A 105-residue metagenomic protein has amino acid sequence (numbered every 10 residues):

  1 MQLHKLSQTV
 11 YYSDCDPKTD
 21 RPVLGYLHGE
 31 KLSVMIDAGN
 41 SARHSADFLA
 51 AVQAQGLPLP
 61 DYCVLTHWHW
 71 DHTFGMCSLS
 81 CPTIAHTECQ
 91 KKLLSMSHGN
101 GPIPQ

Functional and structural regions predicted by a protein language model:
Q2-A50: Conserved beta-strand hairpin/beta-sheet module of binuclear metal-dependent hydrolase folds, prominently
K5, K91-Q105: Metallo-beta-lactamase
K5, Y12, L65, A85-H86: Structural signal for conserved beta-strand scaffold positions within catalytic alpha/beta enzyme cores
K18, Q90-K91: Short, solvent-exposed loop/turn segments at secondary-structure junctions
E30-L32, C81, E88: Short loop segments at secondary-structure junctions
S41, H86-T87, P102-Q105: Short, structured coil/loop segments at alpha-helix boundaries
R43-A85: Active-site metal-binding motif and surrounding structural segment of the metallo-beta-lactamase
